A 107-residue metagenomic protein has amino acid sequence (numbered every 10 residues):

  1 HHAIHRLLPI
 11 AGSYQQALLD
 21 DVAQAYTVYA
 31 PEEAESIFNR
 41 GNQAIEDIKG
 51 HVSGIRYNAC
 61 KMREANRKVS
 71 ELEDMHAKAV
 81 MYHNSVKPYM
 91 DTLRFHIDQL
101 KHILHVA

Functional and structural regions predicted by a protein language model:
H1-A107: C-terminal amphipathic alpha-helical interaction region
